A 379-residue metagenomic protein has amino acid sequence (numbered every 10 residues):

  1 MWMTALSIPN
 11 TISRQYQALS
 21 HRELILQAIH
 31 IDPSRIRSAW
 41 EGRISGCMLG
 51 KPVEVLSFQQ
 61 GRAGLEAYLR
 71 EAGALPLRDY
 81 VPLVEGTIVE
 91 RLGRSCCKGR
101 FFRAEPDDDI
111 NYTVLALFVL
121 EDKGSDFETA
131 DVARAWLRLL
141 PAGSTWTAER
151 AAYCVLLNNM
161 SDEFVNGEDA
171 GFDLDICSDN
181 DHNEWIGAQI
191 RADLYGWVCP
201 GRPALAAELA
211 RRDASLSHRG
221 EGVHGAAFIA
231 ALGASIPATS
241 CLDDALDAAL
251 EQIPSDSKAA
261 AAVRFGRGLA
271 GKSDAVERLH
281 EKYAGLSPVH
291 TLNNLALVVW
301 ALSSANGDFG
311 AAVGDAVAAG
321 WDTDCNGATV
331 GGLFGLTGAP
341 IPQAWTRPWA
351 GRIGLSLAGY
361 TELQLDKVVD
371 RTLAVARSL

Functional and structural regions predicted by a protein language model:
M1-L379: Structured, active/binding-site neighborhoods that engage oxygen-rich ligands
